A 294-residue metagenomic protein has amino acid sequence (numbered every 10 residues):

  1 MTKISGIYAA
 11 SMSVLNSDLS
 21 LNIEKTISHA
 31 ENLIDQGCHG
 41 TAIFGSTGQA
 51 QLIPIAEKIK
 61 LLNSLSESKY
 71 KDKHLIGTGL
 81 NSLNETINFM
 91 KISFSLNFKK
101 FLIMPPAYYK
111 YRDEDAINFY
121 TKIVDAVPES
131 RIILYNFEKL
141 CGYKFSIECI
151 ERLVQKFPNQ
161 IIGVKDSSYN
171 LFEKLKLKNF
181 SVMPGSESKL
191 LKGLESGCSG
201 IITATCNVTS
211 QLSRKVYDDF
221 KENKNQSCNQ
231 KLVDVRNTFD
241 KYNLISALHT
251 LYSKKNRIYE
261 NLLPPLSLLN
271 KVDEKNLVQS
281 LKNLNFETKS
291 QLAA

Functional and structural regions predicted by a protein language model:
T2-K144, I150, I161: Active-site beta->alpha loop and helix N-cap motifs at the rims of alpha/beta catalytic domains
K3-M12, Q36, E195-C198, I202-A294: C-terminal alpha-helical cap/extension of soluble enzyme domains
A10, F44, Q49-L52, N81-L83 (+5 more regions): Short, electropositive, low-hydrophobicity segments enriched in small/polar residues
L21, S28, A56, K60 (+7 more regions): Conserved active-site and cofactor/substrate-binding residues in soluble primary-metabolism enzymes
E31, K91, L191, T250 (+1 more regions): Surface-exposed charge patches
Q49-A50, Y109-K110, N170, L191 (+2 more regions): Short secondary-structure capping/turn micro-motifs that flank functional sites
M104-P105, M183, P264: Hydrophobic alpha-helix-in-membranes signature
V124-S130, F137-Y242: Catalytic alpha/beta core domains of metabolic enzymes, predominantly
